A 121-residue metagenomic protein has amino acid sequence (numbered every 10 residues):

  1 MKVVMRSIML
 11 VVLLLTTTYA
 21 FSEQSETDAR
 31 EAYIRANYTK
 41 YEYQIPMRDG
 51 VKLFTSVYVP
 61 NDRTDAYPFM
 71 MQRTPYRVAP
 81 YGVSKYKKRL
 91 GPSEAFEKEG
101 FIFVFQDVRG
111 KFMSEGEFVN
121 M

Functional and structural regions predicted by a protein language model:
M1-S7: Positively charged n-region of N-terminal signal peptides that target proteins for export
S7-T18: Bacterial N-terminal signal peptides
T16-D28: Bacterial Sec-dependent signal peptides at the C-terminal "C-region" and cleavage site
E26-D65: N-terminal cap/lid segment of alpha/beta-hydrolase-fold proteins
R63-M121: Cap/lid segment of the alpha/beta-hydrolase catalytic domain
